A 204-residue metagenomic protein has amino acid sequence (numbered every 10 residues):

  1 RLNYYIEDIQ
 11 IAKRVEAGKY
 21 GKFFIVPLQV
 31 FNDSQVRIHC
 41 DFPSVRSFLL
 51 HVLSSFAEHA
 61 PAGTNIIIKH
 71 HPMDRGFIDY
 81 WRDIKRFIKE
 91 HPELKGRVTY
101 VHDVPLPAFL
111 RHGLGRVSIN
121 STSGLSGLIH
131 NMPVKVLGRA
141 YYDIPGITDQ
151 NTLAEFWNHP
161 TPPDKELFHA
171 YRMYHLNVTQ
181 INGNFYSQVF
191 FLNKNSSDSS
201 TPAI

Functional and structural regions predicted by a protein language model:
R1-I84: Conserved catalytic-core segment of nucleotide-activated headgroup transferases in glycan assembly
C40-F42, R82-K85, M132-V134, Q150-T152: Short secondary-structure boundary/capping segments
F56, A60, I88-P92, N120: Alpha-helix capping/termination and helix-coil
P61, E93-K95, I129: Short, well-ordered coil/turn elements that cap or connect secondary structure elements
T64, G96-V98, M132: A structural micro-motif
R82-Y100: Nucleotide-activated donor-binding/catalytic signature segment of Leloir-type glycosyltransferases, i.e., the conserved
H102-T148: A donor-sugar binding/catalytic signature common to diverse glycosyltransferases and related nucleotide-sugar
G146-I204: Leloir-type glycosyltransferase catalytic cores
